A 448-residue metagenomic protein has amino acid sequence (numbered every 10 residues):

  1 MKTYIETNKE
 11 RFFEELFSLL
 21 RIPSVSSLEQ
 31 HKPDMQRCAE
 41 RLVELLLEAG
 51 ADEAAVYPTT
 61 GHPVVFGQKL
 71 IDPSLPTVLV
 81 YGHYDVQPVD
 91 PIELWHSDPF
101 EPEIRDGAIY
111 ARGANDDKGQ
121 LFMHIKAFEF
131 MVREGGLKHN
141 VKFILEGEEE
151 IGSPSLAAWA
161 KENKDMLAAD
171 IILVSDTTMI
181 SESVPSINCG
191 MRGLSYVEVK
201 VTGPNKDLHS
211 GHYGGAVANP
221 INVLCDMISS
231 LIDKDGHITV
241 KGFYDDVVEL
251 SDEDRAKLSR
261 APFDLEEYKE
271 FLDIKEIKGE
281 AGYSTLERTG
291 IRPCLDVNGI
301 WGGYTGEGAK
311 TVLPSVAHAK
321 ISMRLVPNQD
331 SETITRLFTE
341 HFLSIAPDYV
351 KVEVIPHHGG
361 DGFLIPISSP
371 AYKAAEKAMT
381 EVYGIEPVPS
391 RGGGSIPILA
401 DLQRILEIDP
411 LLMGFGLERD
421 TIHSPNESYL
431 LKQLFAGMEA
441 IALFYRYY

Functional and structural regions predicted by a protein language model:
M1-I92, V316, T333: N-terminal helical capping/dimerization or prosegment-like subdomains of hydrolases acting on amide or phosphate bonds
E48, S181-E182, T239-V316, P327-E340 (+2 more regions): An extended, acidic, His-containing surface patch that forms the Zn2+-binding/catalytic region of metallohydrolases
L75-K142, A436: Active-site metal-coordination/substrate-binding segment of hydrolases, especially metallo-dependent peptidases
Y84-V86, I144-S153, S175-M179, G203-N205 (+2 more regions): Acidic, glycine-rich active-site loops and adjacent beta-strand->loop/helix elements that engage anionic groups
N115, N205-D207, M323-D330, G360: A generic structural motif
D117-G190: Acidic/histidine-rich catalytic neighborhood of metal-dependent amide-processing enzymes
S186-T202, L411-M413: Flexible glycine/proline-rich, aromatic-decorated loop/lid segments
P204-D207, G211, A216-Y268: Polar, glycine-rich mid-to-C-terminal structural blocks that act as macromolecule-binding/assembly scaffolds
